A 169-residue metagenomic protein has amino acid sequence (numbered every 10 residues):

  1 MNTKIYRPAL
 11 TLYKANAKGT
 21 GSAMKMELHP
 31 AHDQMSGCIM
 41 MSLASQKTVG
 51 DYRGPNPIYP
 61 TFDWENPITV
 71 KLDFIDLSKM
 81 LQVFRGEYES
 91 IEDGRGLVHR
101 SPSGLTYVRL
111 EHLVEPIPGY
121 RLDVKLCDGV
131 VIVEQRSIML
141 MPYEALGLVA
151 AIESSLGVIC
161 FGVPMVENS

Functional and structural regions predicted by a protein language model:
M1-S169: Positively charged, low-complexity terminal tracts and the immediately adjacent first secondary-structure elements
